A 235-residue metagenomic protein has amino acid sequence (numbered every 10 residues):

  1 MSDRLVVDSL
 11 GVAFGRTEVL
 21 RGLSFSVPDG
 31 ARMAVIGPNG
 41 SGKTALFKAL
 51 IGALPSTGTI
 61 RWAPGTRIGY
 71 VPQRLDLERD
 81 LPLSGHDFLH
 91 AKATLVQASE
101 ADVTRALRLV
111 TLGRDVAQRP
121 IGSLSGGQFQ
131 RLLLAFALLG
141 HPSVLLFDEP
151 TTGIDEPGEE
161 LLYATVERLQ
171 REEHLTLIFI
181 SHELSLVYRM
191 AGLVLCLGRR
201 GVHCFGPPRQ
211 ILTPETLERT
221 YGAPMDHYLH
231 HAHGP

Functional and structural regions predicted by a protein language model:
E100-V116: Conserved ABC ATPase "signature" region
P120-L124: Conserved ABC ATPase signature
L145-D148: Catalytic Walker B motif of ABC-type/P-loop ATPase nucleotide-binding domains
E160-E172: Helical segment within the ABC ATPase nucleotide-binding domain
S181-H182: H-loop/switch region of ABC-family ATPase nucleotide-binding domains
V194-P207: H-loop (His-switch) and adjacent beta-strand-loop-beta switch element of ABC-type ATPase nucleotide-binding domains
P208, T213, R219-P235: ABC ATPase nucleotide-binding domains
